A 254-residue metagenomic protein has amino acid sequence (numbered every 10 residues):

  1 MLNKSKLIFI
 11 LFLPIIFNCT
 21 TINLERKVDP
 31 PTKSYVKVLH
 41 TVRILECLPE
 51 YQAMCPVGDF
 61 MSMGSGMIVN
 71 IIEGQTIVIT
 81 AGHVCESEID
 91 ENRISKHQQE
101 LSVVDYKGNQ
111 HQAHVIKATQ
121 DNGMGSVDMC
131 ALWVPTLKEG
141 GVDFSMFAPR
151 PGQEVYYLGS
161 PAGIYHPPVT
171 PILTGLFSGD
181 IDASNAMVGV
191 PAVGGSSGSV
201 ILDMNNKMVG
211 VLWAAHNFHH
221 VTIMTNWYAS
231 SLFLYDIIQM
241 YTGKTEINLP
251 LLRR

Functional and structural regions predicted by a protein language model:
I8-I16: Bacterial N-terminal signal peptides
I22-R26, Q98-E100, M208-R254: C-terminal cap/linker of serine protease catalytic domains
L24-R26, E139-A186, P191-S196, L212-M224: Flexible, gly/ser-rich surface segments that form the specificity/activation loops bordering the active-site cleft
E25-V28, M67-V69, S87-R93, H114-G123 (+1 more regions): Active-site substrate-binding loop(s) of clan PA
V38, G66, T76, T80 (+8 more regions): Terminal peptide-recognition signature
C47-A81, G198, V221-T225: A conserved glycine-rich beta-strand in the N-terminal activation segment of trypsin-fold
V69-G123, A214, M224: Catalytic-histidine neighborhood of serine endopeptidases, predominantly the chymotrypsin-like S1/PA family
